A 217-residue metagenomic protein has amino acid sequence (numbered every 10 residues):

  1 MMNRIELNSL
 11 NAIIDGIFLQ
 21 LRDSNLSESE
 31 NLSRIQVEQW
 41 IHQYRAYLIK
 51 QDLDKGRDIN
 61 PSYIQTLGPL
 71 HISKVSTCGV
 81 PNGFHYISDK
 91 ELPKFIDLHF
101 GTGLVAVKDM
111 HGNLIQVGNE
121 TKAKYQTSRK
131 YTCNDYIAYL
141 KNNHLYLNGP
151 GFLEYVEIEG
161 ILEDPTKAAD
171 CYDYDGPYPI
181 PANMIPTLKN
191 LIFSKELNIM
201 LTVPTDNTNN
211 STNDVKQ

Functional and structural regions predicted by a protein language model:
M2-Q217: Glycine-enriched, solvent-exposed interface loops adjoining structured elements
